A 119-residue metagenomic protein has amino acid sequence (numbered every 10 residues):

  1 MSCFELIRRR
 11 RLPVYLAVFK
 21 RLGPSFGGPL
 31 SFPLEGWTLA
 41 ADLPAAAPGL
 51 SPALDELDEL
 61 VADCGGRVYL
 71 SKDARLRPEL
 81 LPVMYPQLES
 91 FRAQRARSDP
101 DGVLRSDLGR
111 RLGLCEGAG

Functional and structural regions predicted by a protein language model:
M1-V83: Substrate-recognition/cap regions that form aromatic- and gly/pro-loop-enriched pockets for small-molecule ligands
A62-G119: Activity-critical C-terminal alpha-helical subdomain
